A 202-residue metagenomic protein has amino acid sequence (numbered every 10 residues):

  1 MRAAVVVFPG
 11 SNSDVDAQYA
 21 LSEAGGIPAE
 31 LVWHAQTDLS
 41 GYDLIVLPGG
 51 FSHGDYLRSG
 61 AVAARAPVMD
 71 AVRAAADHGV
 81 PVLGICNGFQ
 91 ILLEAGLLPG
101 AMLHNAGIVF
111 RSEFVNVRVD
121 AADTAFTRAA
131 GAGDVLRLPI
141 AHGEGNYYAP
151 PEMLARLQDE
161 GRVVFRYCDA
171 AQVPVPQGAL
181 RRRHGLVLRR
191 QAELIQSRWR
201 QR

Functional and structural regions predicted by a protein language model:
M1-I85, L93-P99, L103-R111, R118 (+6 more regions): N-terminal beta1-alpha1 cap of cysteine-dependent amidohydrolase-like domains
V32, R162-R166: Local beta-strand/beta-hairpin segments that build beta-sheet-rich folds
G88: Conserved Rossmann-fold NAD(P)-dependent oxidoreductase catalytic core, especially the SDR/UDP-sugar
G107-E152: An acidic, glycine-rich "communication" segment
V117, F165-C168: Charge-dense polyanion-binding interfaces
